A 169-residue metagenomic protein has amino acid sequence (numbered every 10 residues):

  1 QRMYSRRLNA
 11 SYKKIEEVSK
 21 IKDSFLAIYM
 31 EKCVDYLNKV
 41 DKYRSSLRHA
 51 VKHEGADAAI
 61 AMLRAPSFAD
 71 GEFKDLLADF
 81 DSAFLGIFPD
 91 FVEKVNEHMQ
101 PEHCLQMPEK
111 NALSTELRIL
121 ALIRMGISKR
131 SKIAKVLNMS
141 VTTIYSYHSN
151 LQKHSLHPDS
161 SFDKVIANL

Functional and structural regions predicted by a protein language model:
M3-T115: Membrane-proximal linker segments that couple transmembrane helices to downstream signaling/catalytic modules
F68-L169: Cytosolic nucleotide-binding catalytic cores of signal-transduction proteins
